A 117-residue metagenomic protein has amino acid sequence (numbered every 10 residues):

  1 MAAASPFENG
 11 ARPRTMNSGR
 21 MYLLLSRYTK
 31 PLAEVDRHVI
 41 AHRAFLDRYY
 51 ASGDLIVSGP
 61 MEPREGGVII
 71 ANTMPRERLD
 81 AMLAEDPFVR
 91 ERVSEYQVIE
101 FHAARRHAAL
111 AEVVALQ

Functional and structural regions predicted by a protein language model:
A2-Q117: Conserved, structured core segments of small domains
